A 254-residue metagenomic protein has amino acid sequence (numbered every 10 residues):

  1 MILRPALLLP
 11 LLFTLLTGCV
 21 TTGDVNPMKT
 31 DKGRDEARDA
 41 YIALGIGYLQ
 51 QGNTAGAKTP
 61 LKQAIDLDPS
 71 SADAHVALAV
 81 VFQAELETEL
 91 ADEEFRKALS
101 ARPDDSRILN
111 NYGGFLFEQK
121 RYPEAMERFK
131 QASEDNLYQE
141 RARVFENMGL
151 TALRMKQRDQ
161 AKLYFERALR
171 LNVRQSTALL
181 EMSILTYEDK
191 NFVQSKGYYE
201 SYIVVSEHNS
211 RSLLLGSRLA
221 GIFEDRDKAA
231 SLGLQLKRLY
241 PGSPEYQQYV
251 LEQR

Functional and structural regions predicted by a protein language model:
F13-E36: Bacterial Sec signal peptide processing site at the extreme N-terminus
G23-T30, V204-R254: Terminal, low-structured helical/coil segments at or just beyond the last alpha-helical repeat
G33, L67, S100-R102, D135-L137 (+3 more regions): Structural marker of alpha-solenoid helical repeat scaffolds
A37, S71, D105, Q139-R141 (+3 more regions): Residue-level recognition of tetratricopeptide repeat
A43, A77-V80, N111, F145-N147 (+2 more regions): Canonical tetratricopeptide repeat
G52-K62, E85-K97, Q119-Q131, R143 (+3 more regions): Structural signature of tandem alpha-helical TPR/SEL1-like repeats, specifically the intra-repeat loop/turn
A74, I108, F115, A142-V144 (+3 more regions): TPR alpha-solenoid repeat register
